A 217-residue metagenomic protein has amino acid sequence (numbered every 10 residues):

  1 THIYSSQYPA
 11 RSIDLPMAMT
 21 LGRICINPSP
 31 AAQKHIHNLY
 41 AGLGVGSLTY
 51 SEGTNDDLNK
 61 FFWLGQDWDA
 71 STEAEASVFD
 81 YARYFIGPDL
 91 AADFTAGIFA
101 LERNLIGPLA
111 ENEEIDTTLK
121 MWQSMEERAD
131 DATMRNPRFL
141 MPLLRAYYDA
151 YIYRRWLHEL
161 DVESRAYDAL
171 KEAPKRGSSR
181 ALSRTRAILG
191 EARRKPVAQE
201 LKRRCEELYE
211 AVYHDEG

Functional and structural regions predicted by a protein language model:
T1-N55, K171-K175: Active-site core of glycosidic bond-cleaving carbohydrate-active enzymes
Y8-R11, K60-F62, L109-D116: Surface-exposed beta-strand edges and their flanking turn/coil or helix-capping segments
N27, F61-F62, A150: General secondary-structure edge motif
G44-T72: Aromatic/acidic polysaccharide-binding cleft in carbohydrate-active enzymes
S51-D56, S71-G217: C-terminal non-catalytic alpha-helical accessory regions
